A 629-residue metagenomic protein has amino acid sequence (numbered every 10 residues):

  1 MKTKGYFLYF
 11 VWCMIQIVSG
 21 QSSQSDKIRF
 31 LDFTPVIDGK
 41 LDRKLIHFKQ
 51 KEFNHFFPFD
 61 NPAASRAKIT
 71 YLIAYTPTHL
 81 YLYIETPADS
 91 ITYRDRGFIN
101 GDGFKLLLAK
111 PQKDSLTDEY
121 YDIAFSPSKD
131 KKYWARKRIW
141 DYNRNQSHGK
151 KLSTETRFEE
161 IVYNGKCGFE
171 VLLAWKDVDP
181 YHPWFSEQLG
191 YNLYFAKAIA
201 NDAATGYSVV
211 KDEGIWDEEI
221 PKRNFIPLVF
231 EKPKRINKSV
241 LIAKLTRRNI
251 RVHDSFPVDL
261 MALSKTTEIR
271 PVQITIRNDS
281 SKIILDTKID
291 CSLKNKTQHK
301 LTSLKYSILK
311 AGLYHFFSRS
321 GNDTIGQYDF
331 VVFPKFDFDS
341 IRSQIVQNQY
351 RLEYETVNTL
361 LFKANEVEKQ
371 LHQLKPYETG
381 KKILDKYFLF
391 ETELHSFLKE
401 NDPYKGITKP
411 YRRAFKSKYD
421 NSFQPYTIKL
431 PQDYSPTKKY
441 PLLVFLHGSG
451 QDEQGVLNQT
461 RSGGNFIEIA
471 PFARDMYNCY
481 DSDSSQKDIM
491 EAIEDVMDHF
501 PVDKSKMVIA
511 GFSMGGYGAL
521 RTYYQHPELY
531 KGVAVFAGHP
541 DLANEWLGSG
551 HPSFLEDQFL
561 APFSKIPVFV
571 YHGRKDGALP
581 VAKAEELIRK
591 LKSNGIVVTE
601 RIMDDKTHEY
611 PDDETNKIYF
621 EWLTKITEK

Functional and structural regions predicted by a protein language model:
Q21-T267, T275: Structural preference for beta-rich elements and adjacent junctions enriched in aromatics
K296-T297, A311-L313, N322-Q327, V331-Y440 (+1 more regions): A domain-start/cap signature at the N-terminus of enzymes
Q432-K438, C479-S513, Y524-Y530: Gly/Ser-rich "nucleophile elbow"/oxyanion-hole loop immediately N-terminal to the catalytic nucleophile in hydrolases
K438-G448: Short beta-strand element of the alpha/beta-hydrolase
Q454-P471: Short amphipathic alpha-helix adjacent to the substrate-entry channel of hydrolases
G455, Q525-I566: Mobile cap/lid helix-loop segments that gate and shape the active-site cleft of serine hydrolases
V570-H572, D576: Short beta-strand/loop motif that positions the catalytic acidic residue of the alpha/beta-hydrolase fold
G577, V581-K629: C-terminal catalytic histidine-bearing segment of alpha/beta-hydrolase fold enzymes
